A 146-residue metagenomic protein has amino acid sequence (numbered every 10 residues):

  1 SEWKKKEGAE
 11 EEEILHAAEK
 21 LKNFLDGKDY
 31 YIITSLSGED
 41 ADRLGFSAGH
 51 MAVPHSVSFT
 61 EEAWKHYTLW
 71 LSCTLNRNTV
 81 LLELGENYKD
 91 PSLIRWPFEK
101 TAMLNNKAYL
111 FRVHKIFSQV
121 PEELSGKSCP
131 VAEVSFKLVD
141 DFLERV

Functional and structural regions predicted by a protein language model:
S1-V146: Conserved catalytic alpha/beta core of Sir2/sirtuin-type deacylases, generalized to analogous enzyme cores that bind
